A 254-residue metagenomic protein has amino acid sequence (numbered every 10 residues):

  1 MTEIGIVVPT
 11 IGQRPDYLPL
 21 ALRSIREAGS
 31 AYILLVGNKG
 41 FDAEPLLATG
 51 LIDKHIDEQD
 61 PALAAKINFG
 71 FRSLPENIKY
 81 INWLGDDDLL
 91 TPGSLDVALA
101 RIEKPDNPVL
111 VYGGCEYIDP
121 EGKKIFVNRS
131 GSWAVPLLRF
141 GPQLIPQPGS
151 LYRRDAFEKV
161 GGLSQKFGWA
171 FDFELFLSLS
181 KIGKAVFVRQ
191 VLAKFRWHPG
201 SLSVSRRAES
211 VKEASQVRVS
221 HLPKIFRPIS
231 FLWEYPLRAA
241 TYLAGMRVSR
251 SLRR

Functional and structural regions predicted by a protein language model:
V7-V8, S132-E213: Conserved nucleotide-sugar donor-binding catalytic segment
V8-L20, K39: Active-site beta-to-alpha loop of glycosyltransferases that engages the nucleotide-sugar donor
P19-R23, N68, T91-K104, F157: Short alpha-helix within the catalytic core of nucleotide-sugar-dependent glycosyltransferases
L20-Y32: Short, acidic, metal-binding catalytic loop of nucleotide-sugar glycosyltransferases
V36-L46, G85: A conserved acidic beta->alpha catalytic loop
E58-E76: Glycine-rich, basic loop-to-helix element that forms the pyrophosphate-binding segment of sugar-nucleotide handling
I78-L89: Short beta-strand-to-loop acidic/aromatic patch adjacent to the donor-nucleotide binding site
L89, G93-I125: Conserved donor NDP-sugar-binding/catalytic core segment of glycosyltransferases
